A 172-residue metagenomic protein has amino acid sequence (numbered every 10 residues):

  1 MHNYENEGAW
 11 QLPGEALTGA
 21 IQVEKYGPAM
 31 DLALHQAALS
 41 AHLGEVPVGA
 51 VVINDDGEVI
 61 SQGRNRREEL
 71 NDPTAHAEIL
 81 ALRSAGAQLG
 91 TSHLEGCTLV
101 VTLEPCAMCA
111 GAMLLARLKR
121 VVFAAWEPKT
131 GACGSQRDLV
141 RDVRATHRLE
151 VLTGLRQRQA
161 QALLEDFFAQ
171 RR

Functional and structural regions predicted by a protein language model:
M1-L43, M108-R172: Zinc-dependent deaminase
V48-G57: Short beta-strand scaffold segments in enzyme catalytic cores
E69-L80: A short, polar/charged loop-to-alpha-helix boundary motif
R83: Short alpha-helical segments enriched in small residues
Q88: Conserved catalytic cysteine-centered active-site region of acyl-thioester-dependent Claisen-condensing enzymes
T91-L103: Immediate flanking context of iron-sulfur cluster ligation sites
